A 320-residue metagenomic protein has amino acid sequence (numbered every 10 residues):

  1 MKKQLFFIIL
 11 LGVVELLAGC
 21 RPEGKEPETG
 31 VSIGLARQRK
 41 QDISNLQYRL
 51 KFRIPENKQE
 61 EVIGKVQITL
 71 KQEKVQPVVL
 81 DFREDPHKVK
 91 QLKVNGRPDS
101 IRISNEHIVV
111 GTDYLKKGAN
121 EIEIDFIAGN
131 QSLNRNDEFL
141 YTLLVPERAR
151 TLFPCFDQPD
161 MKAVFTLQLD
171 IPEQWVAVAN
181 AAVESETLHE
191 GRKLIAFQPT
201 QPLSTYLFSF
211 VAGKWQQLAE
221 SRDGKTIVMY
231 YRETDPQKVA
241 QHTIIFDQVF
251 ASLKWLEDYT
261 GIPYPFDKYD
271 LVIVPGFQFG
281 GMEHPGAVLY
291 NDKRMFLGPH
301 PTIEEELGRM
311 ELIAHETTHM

Functional and structural regions predicted by a protein language model:
M1-T29: Bacterial Sec-dependent N-terminal signal peptides
C20-I63, K90, N134-E138, P159: N-terminal, polar/Ser/Thr-rich
P27-Q41, K116-K117, D125-L169, G213-S221: Glycine/proline-rich low-complexity spacer/linker segments in large multi-domain proteins
G64-L70, G118-L133, F165-E173, I195-Q201 (+1 more regions): Short, hydrophobic/aromatic-enriched beta-strand segments in well-ordered soluble domains
K65-P86, D157, A163-P172: Surface-exposed beta-strand/loop patches in extracellular or lumenal glycoproteins
R83-L140, E190: A surface-exposed beta-strand-loop module
Q158-A314: Hydrophobic helix-coil surface modules that form long, contiguous segments used for peptide/substrate interaction
T317-T318: Short active-site segment of divalent metal-dependent hydrolases/proteases that encodes the spacing between
